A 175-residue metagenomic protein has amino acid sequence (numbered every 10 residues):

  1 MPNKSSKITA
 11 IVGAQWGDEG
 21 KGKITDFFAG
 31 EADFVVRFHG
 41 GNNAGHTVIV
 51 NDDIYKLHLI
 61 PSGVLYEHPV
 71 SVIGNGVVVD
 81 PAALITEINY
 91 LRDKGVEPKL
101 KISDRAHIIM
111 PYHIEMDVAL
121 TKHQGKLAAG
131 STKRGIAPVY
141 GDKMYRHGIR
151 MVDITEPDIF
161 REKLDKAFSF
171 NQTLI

Functional and structural regions predicted by a protein language model:
P2-I175: Non-transmembrane, aqueous-exposed alpha-helical and coiled segments at domain scale
